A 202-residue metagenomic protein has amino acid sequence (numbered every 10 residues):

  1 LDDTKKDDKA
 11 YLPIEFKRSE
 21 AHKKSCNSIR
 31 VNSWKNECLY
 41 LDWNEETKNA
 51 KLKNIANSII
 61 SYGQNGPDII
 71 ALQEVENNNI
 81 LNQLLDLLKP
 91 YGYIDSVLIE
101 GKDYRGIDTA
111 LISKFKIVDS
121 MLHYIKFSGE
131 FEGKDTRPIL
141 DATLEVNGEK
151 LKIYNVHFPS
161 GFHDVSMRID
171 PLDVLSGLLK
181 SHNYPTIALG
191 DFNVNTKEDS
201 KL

Functional and structural regions predicted by a protein language model:
L1-L87, L98-G101: N-terminal, active-site-proximal structural segment of metallo-dependent hydrolase catalytic domains
L1-R30, K114-L202: Active-site regions of metal-assisted phosphoester/phosphodiester hydrolases, unifying DNase/endonuclease modules
N36-Y40, Y93, V156, S160: Generic alpha-helix detector with strongest preference for long hydrophobic helices that associate with membranes
K53-S61, N79-D86, A110, I169-D173 (+2 more regions): Solvent-exposed, polar/charged alpha-helical surfaces in well-ordered, non-transmembrane soluble domains, broadly
N57, D68, Y93, L98 (+3 more regions): A broad "ordered helical/assembly scaffold" signature
N65-G66, G106, H182: Short, well-ordered loop/turn elements at secondary-structure boundaries
I69-A71, V75-K150: Structured beta-strand-rich core segments of catalytic domains in phosphoester-bond hydrolases
